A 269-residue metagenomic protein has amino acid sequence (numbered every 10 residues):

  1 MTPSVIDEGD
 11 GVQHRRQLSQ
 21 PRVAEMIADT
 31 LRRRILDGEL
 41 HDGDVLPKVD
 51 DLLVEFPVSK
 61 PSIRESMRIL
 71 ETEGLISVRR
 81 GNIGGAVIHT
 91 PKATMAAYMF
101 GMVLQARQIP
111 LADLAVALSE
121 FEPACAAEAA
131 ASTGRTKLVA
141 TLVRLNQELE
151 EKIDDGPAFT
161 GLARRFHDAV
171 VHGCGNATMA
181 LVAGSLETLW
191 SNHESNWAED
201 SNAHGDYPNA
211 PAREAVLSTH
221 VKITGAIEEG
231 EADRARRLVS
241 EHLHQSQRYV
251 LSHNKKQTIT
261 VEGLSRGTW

Functional and structural regions predicted by a protein language model:
M1-A124, A131, T258-T260, L264 (+1 more regions): Short linear motifs at protein or domain termini
R15-R16, A106-D113, A130-S132, E150-D154 (+1 more regions): A ubiquitous short alpha-helical element
L18-S19, R64, G134, F159-A163 (+2 more regions): Juxtamembrane/interface motifs at transmembrane-helix termini
R22, M26, T30, G161 (+2 more regions): A generic alpha-helix signature
E71, I109, R165-F166, S218: Short, conserved clusters of charged catalytic residues that mark active-site and nucleotide-handling motifs
L114, L118-D200, T219-G225, R234-R248: Conserved amphipathic alpha-helical segments that form helical-bundle/coiled-coil interaction surfaces
P208-A212, L217-K222, R236-W269: C-terminal-biased regions
E228-E229: Well-ordered alpha/beta subsegment
